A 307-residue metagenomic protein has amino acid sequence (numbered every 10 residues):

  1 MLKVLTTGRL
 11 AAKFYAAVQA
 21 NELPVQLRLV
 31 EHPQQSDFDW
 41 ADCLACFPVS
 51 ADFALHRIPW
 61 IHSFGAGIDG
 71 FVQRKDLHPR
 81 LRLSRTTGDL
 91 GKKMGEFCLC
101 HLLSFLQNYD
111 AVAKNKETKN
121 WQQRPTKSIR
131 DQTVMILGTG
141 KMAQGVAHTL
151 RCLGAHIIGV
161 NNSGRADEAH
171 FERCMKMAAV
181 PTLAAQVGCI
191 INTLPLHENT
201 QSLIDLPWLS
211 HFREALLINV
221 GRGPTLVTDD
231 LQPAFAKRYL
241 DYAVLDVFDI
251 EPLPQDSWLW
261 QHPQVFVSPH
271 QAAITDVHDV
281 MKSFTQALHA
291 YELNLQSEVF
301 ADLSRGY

Functional and structural regions predicted by a protein language model:
M1-A41: N-terminal glycine-/charge-rich "phosphate-binding" loop or analogous flexible N-terminal tail
R28-W40, P48-F53, H170-V187: Short acidic low-complexity segments
W40-A113: Phosphate/diphosphate ligand-binding glycine-rich loop within oxidoreductases
S84-R85, D89-F97, A111, E251-Y307: C-terminal helix-to-coil terminal segments
H101-P125, H278-D279, F284, A290: A charged, well-structured terminal subsegment
V112-G145, R173: Glycine-rich NAD(P)-binding loop of Rossmann-like domains
I158: Conserved beta-strand positions in the Rossmann-like core of class I SAM-dependent methyltransferases
G164-W258: Rossmann-like adenosine-cofactor binding region
